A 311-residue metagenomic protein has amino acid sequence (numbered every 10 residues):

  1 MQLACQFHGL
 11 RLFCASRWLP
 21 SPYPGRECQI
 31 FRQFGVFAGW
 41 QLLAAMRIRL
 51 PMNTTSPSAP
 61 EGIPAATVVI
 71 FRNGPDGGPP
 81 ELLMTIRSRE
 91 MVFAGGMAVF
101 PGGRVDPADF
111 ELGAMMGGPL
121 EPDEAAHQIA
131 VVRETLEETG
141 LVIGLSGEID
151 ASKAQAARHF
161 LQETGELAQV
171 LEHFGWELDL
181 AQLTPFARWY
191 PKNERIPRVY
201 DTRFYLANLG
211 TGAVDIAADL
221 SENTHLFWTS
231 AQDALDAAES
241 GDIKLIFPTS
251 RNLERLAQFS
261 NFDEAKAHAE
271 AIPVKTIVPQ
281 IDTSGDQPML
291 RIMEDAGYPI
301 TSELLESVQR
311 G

Functional and structural regions predicted by a protein language model:
M1-H8: N-terminal amphipathic/hydrophobic targeting modules at extreme N-termini, encompassing cleavable Sec/SRP-type signal
Q2, F31, Q41-L43: Compositionally biased, low-complexity intrinsically disordered regions
L42-G311: N-terminal leader/linker segments that precede catalytic domains of diphosphate-processing enzymes
